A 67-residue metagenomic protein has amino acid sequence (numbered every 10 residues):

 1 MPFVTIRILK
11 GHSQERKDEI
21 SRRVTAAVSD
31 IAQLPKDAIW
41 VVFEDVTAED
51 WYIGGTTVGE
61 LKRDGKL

Functional and structural regions predicted by a protein language model:
P2-L67: A domain-level signal for the structural core that forms small-molecule/cofactor-binding pockets and catalytic centers
